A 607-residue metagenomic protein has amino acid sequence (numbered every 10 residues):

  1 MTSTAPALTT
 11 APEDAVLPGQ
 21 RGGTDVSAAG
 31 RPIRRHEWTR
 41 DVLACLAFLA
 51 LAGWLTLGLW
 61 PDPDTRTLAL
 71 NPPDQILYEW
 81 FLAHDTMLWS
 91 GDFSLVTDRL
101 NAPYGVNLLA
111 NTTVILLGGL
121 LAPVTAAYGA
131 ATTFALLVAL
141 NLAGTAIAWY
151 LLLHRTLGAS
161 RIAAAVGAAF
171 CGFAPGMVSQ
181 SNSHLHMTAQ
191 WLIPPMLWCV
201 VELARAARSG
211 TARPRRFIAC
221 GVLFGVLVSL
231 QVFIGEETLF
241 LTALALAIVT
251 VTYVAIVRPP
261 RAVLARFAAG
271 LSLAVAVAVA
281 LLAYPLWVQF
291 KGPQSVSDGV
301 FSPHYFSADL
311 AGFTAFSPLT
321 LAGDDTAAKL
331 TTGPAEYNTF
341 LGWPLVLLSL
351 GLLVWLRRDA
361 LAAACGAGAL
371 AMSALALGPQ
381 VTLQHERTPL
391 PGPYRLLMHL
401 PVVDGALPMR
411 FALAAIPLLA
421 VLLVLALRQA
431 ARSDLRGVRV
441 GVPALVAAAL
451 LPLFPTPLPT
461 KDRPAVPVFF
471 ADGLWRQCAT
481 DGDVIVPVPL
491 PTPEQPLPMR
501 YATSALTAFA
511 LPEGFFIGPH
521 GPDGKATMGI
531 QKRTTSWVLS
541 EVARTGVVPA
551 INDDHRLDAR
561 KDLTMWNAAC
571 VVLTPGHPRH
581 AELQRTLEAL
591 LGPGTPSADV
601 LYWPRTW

Functional and structural regions predicted by a protein language model:
M1-L59, A269-V275, D359-G368: Start-transfer (signal-anchor) and selected internal transmembrane alpha helices of multi-pass inner/ER membrane
S27-H36, T156, E202-V222, T252-R266 (+3 more regions): Membrane-interface junctions at the ends of membrane-embedded or membrane-associated helices
F48, W54, A139-T156, R161-A255 (+3 more regions): Membrane-embedded helix bundles of polyisoprenyl
L51-T145, A174-P194, A311-T326, L383-H385 (+1 more regions): Membrane-interface coil-to-helix junctions
N71, Q180-M187, D309, A327-G333 (+2 more regions): Membrane-helix boundary/interfacial segments in multi-pass membrane proteins
P73-L88, F267-G270, A274-L353, G405-A412: Periplasmic/ER-lumenal interhelical loops and adjacent helix-loop junctions in multi-pass membrane proteins
V257-L271, S349-P391, R432-R439: Membrane-interface helix-loop-helix junctions at transmembrane boundaries of multi-pass membrane enzymes, predominantly
A447-W607: Extracytoplasmic
